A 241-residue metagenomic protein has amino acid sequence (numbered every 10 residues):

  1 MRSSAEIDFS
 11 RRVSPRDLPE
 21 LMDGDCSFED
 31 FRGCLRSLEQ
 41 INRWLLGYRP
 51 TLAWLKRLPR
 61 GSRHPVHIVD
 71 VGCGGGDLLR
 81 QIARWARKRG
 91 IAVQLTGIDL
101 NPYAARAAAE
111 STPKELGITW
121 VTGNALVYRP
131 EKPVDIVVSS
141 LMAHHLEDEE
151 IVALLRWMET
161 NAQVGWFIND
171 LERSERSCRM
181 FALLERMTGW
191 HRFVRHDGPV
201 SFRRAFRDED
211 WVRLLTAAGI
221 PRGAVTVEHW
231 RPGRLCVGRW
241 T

Functional and structural regions predicted by a protein language model:
M1-G24: N-terminal auxiliary segments of SAM/dcSAM-dependent transferases
L21-G24, F28-W54, L58-P59: Class I SAM-dependent methyltransferase Rossmann-like catalytic core, especially the SAM/SAH-binding loop
V69, G75-V127: Class I SAM-dependent methyltransferase SAM/SAH-binding core
V138: A conserved beta-strand element that flanks and buttresses the S-adenosyl-L-methionine
L146-W157: A short, conserved alpha-helix within the catalytic core of class I
A162-L171: Conserved beta-strand signature within the Rossmann-like core of class I S-adenosyl-L-methionine
L171-T216, V227: C-terminal alpha-helical "lid/dimerization" subdomain adjacent to the S-adenosyl-L-methionine
V227-T241: Core SAM-dependent methyltransferase catalytic element
